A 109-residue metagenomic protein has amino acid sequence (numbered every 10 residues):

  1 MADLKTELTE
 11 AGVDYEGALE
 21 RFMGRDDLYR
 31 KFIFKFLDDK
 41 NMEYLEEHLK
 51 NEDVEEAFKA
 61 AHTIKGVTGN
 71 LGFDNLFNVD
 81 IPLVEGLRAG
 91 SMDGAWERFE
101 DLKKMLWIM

Functional and structural regions predicted by a protein language model:
M1-M109: Two-component system phosphorelay core
